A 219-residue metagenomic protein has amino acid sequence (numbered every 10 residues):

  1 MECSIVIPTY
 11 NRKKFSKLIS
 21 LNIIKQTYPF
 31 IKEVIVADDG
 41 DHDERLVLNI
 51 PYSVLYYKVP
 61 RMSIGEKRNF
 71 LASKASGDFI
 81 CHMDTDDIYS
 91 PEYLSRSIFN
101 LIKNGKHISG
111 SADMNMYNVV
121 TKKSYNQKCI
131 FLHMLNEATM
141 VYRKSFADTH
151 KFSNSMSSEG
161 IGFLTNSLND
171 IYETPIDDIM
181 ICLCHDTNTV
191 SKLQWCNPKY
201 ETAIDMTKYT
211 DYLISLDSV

Functional and structural regions predicted by a protein language model:
E2-S4, E33, G162: Cell-envelope/extracellular polymer assembly enzymes that use nucleotide-activated donors
R12-Q26: Short, well-formed alpha-helical segments that are part of the catalytic scaffolds of diverse glycosyltransferases
S20, T27, I31-D41, Y57-K58: Short beta-strand/loop segment that forms part of the nucleotide-sugar
V36-V47, D84: A conserved acidic beta->alpha catalytic loop
V59-A75: Glycine-rich, basic loop-to-helix element that forms the pyrophosphate-binding segment of sugar-nucleotide handling
I80: Short aromatic/hydrophobic "clamp" motif used to bind/position activated sugar donors
E92-K123: Conserved donor NDP-sugar-binding/catalytic core segment of glycosyltransferases
M156-L164: Acidic donor-binding loop at a coil-to-helix junction in glycosyltransferase catalytic cores that engages
